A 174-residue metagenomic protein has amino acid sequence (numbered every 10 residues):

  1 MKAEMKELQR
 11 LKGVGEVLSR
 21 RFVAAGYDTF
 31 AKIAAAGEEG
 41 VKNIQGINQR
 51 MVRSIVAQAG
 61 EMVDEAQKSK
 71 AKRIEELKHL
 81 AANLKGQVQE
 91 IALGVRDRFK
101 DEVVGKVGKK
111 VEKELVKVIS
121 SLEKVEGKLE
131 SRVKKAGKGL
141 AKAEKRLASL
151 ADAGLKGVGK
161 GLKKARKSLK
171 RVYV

Functional and structural regions predicted by a protein language model:
M1-K12, E16-A24, A31-V174: C-terminal extensions
